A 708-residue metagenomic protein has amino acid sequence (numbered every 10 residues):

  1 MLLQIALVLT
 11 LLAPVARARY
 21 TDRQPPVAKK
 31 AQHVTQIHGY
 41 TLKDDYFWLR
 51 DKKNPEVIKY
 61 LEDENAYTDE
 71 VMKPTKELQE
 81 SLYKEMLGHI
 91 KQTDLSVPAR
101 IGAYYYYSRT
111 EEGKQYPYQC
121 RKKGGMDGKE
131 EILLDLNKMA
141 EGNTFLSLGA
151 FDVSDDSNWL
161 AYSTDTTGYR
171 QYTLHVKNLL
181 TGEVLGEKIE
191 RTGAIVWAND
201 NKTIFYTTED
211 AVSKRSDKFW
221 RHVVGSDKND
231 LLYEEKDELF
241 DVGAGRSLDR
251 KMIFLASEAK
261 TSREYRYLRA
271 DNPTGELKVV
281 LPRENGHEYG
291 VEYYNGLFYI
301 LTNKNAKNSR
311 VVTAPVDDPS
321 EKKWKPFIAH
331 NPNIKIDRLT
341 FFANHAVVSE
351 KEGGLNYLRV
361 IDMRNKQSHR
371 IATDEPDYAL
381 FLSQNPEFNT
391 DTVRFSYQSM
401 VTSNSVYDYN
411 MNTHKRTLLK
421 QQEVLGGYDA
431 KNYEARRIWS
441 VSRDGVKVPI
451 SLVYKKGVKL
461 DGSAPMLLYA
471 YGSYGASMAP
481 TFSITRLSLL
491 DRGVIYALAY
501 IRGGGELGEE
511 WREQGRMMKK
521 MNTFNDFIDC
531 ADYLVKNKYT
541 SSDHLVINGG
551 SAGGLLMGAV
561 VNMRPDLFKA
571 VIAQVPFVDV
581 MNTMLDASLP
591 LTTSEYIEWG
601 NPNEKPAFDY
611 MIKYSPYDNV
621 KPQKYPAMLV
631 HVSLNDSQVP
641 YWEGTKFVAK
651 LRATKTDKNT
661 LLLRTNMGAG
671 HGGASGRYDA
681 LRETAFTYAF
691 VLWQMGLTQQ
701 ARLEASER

Functional and structural regions predicted by a protein language model:
I5-T392, S396-N404, D408-N412, D429 (+3 more regions): Beta-propeller folds
Y40-T41, G125-M126, L489-L490, K621-K624 (+1 more regions): Extracellular/periplasmic catalytic domains that process cell-envelope and extracellular macromolecules
E80, F151-S154, G168-Q171, A198 (+24 more regions): Conserved structured core elements
T110, N303, Q398, Y469-G475 (+2 more regions): Glycine-rich His-Gly loop
N137-F151, S163-Y169, L180-E183, Y409-K415 (+6 more regions): Cap/lid segment of the alpha/beta-hydrolase catalytic domain
D241, R250, S262, G286-E288 (+21 more regions): Active-site lining segments that contact anionic ligands and/or coordinate catalytic metals
L498-R708: Active-site-proximal cap/loop segments of hydrolase catalytic domains
